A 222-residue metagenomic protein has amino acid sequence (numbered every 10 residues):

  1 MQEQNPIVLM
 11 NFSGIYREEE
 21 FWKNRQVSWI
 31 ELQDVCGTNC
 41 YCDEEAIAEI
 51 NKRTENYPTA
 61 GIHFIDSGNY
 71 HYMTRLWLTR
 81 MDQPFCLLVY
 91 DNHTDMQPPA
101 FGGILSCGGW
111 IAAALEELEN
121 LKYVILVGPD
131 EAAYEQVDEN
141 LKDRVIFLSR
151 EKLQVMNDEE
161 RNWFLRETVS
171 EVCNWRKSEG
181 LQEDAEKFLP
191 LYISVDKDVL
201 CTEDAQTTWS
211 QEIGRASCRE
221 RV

Functional and structural regions predicted by a protein language model:
Q2-R221: Conserved alpha-helical scaffold segments that buttress catalytic/binding sites
